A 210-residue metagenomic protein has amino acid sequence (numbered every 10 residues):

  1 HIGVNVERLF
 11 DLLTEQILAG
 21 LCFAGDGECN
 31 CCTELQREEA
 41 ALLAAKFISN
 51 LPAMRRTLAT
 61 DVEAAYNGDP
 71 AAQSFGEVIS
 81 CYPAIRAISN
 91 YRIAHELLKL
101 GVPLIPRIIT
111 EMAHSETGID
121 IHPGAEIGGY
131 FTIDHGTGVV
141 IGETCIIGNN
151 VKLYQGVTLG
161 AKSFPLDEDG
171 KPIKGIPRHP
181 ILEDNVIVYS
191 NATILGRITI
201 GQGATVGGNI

Functional and structural regions predicted by a protein language model:
H1-E111: Terminal amphipathic alpha-helical/low-complexity segments used for targeting or macromolecular assembly
A113-I210: Structural signal for interior beta-strand "rungs" in well-ordered beta-sheet cores of soluble enzyme domains
